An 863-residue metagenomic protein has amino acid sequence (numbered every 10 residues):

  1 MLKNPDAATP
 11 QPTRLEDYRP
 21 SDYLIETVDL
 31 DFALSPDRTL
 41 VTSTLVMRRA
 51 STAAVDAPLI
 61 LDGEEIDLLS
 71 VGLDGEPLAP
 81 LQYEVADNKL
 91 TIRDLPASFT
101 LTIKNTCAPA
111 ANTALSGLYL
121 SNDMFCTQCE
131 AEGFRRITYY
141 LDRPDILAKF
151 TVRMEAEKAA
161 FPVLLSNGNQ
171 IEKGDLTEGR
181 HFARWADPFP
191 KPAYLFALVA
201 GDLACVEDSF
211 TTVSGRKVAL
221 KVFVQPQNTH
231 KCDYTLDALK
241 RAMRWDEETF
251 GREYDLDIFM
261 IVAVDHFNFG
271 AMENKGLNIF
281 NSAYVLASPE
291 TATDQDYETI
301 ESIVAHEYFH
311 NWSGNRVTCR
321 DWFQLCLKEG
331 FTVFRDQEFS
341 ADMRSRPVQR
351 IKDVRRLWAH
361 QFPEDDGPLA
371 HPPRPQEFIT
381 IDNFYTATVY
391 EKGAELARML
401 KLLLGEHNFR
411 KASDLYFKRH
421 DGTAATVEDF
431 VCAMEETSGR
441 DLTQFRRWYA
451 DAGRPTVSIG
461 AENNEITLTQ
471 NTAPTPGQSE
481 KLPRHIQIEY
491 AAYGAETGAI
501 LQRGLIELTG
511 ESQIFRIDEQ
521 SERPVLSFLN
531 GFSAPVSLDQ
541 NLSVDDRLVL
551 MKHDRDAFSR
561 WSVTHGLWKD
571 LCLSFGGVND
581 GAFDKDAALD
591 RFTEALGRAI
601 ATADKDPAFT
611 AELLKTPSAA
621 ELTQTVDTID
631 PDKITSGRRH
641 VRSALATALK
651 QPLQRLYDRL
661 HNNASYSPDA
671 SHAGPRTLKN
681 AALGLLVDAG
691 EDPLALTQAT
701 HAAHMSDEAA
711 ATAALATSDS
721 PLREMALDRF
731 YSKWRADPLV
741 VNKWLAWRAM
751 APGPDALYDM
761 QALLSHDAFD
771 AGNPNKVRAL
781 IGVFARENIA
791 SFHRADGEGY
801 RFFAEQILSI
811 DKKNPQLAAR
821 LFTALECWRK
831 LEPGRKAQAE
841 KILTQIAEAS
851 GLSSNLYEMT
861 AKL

Functional and structural regions predicted by a protein language model:
M1-I261, A283, S288, Q361-F362 (+7 more regions): Acidic/His-enriched low-complexity segments
S51-A53, P162, P474-H485, H793: A short beta-turn/strand-edge loop motif at beta-sheet boundaries
D67-D74, S438-Q444, R454-L529, A646 (+1 more regions): Beta-strand-rich binding/interaction modules
L95-T113, Q487-D545, K552, D556: Extended acidic/polar, glycine-enriched regions that form or flank non-catalytic beta-rich accessory modules
T102-K104, Y194-D208, S479-R484, P524-V536: Extended Gly/Ser/Thr-rich low-complexity repeat segments, especially those forming or decorating extracellular
W185, S214-T469: Hydrophobic alpha-helical and helix-loop surface patches within well-folded domains that function as non-catalytic
P190, Q227-T229, Y284-V285, F339 (+7 more regions): Short, glycine-/Ser/Thr-/acidic-enriched flexible segments
T386-A387, E480, D518-L863: Long, ordered, helix-rich scaffold segments
